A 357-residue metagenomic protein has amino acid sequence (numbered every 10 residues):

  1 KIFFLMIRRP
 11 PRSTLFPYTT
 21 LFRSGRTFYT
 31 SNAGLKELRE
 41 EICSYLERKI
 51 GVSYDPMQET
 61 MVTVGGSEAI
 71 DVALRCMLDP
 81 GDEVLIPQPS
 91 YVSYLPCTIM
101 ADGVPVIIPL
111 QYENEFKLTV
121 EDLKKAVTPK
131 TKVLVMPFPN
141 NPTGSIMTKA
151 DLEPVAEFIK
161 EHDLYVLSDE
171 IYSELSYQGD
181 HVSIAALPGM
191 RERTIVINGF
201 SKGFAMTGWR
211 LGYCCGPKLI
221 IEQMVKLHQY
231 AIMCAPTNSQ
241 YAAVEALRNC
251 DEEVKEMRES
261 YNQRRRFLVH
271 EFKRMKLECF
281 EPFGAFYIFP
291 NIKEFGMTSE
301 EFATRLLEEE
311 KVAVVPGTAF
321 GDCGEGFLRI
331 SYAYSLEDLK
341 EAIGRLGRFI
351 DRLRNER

Functional and structural regions predicted by a protein language model:
K1, P17-G65, V72, A246-N249 (+1 more regions): N-terminal small-domain helix-loop-helix segment of the aminotransferase-like
M6-L21: Short, small-residue-biased leader/transition segments that mark boundaries at the very start of proteins
C76-T98: Conserved PLP-anchoring active-site segment centered on the Schiff-base-forming lysine
V106, L110-Q178: Active-site phosphate-binding strand-loop segment of PLP-dependent enzymes
K124-K125, G296-E301, R305-V315, F320-R357: PLP-dependent enzyme catalytic core of the Aspartate aminotransferase-like
L187, R191-N262, R266, H270-M275 (+1 more regions): Conserved core segment of the aminotransferase class I/II
V244, S260-V269, C279-I292, G324: Conserved glycine-rich beta-strand-loop-beta hairpin in the small C-terminal domain of fold type I
